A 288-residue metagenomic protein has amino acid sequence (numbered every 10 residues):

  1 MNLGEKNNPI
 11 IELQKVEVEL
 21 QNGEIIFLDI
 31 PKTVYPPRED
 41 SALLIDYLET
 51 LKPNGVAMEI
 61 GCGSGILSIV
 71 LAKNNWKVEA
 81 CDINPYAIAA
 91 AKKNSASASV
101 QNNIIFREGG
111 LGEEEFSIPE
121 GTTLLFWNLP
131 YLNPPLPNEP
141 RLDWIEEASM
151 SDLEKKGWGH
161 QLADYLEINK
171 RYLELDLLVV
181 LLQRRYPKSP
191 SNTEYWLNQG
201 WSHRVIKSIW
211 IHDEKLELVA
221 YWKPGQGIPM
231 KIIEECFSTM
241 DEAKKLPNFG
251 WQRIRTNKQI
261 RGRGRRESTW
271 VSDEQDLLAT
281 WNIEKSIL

Functional and structural regions predicted by a protein language model:
N2-V70, I211-E217: SAM-dependent Rossmann-like transferase core, predominantly class I methyltransferases with a strong bias toward
G23-E24, S99-I104, W201: A short helix-to-beta-strand connector/capping loop
L43-I118, F126-P135: Conserved SAM/SAH cofactor-binding pocket of Class I
G55, T123, Q252: Conserved acidic residues
I105-R107, R204-I206, K231: General small-molecule cofactor/ligand-binding pocket signal
L129-Q161: Mobile active-site "lid"/loop adjacent to the S-adenosyl-L-methionine
W158-I211: Conserved Class I SAM-dependent methyltransferase catalytic core
I211-L288: N-terminal lobe of the biotin/lipoate ligase/transferase fold
